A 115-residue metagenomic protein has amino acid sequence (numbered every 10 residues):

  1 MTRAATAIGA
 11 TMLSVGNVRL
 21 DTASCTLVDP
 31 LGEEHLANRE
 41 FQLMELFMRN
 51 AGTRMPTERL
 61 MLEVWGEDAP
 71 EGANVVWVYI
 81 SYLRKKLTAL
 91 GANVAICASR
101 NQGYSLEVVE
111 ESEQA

Functional and structural regions predicted by a protein language model:
M1-A4, T53, T57, I80 (+2 more regions): Short, cationic motifs built from Arg/Lys/His that form the positively charged side of catalytic pockets
M1-V15, Q114-A115: Basic, amphipathic DNA-recognition helix from helix-turn-helix-like DNA-binding domains
G9, G32, A95: Glycine-rich, flexible loop/turn motifs
M12-S14, R19, H35, R54 (+2 more regions): Short aromatic/basic micro-patch
S14-F41, S105-A115: A structural micro-motif at secondary-structure boundaries
G16, G52, G66, N101-G103: Glycine-centered flexibility sites
T26, L31-L36, Q42-Y79, T88-L90: Positively charged, aromatic-enriched patches within helix-turn-helix-type DNA-binding elements, predominantly
A73-A115: Flexible loop/N-cap segments at domain edges
